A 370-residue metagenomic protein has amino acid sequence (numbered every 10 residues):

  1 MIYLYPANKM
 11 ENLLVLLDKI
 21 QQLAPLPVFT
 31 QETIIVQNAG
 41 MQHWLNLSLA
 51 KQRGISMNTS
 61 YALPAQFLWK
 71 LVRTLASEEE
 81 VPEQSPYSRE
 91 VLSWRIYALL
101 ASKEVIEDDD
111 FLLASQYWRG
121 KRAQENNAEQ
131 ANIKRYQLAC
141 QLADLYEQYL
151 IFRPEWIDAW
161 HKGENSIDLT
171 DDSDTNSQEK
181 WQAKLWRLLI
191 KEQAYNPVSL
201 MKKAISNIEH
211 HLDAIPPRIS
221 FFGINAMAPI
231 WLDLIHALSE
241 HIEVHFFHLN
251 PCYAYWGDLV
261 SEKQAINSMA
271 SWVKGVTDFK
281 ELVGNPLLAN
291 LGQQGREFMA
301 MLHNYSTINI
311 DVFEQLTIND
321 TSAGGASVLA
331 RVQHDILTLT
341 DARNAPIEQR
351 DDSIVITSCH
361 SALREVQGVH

Functional and structural regions predicted by a protein language model:
M1-H370: Nucleic acid-machinery interaction/catalytic patches
